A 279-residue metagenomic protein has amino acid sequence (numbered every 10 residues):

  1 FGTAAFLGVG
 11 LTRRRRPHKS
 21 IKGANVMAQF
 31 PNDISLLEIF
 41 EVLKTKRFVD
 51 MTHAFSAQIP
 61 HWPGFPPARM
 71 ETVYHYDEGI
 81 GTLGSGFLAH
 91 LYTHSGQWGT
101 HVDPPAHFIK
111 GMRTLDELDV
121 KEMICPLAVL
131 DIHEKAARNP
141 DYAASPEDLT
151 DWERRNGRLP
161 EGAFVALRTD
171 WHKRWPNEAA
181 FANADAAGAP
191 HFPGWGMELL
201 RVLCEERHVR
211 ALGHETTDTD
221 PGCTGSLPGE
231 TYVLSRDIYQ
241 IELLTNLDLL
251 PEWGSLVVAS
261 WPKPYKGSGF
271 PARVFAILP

Functional and structural regions predicted by a protein language model:
F1-R13: N-terminal export signals
F6, G23-P279: Active-/binding-site microenvironments in catalytic and ligand-binding cores
R15-P17: Short, low-complexity intrinsically disordered segments enriched in A/P/G/S/L with frequent Arg, especially at protein
